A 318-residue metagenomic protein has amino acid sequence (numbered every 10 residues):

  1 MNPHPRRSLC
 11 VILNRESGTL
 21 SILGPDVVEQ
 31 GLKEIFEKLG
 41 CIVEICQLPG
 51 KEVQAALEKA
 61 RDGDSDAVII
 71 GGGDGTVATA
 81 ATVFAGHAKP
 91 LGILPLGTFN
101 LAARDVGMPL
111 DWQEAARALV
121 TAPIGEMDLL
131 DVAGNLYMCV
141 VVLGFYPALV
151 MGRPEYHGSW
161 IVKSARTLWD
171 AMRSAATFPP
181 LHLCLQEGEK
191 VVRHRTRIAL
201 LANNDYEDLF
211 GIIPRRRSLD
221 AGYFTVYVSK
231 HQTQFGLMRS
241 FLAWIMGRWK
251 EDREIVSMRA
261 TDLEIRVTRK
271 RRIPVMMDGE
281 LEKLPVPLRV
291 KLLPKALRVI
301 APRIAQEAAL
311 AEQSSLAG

Functional and structural regions predicted by a protein language model:
M1-V68, A78, T82, Q306 (+1 more regions): ATP/NTP phosphate-donor binding region
I12-N14, L94, L201, S229: Short hydrophobic segments within beta-strands
R15, G71-G73, L96: Glycine-rich beta-strand-to-loop/alpha-helix junction loops that act as flexible
S21, Q30-K33, K38-L39, C46-L48 (+2 more regions): Catalytic core of DAGKc-family lipid kinases
I22, E187, R193, S218 (+1 more regions): ATP/nucleoside-binding phosphotransfer catalytic cores, i.e., glycine-rich phosphate-binding loops
D74, A199: Short conserved active-site loop signatures built around small residues
V142, L200-R215, L281: Glycine-rich phosphate/pyrophosphate-binding beta-alpha loops
Y146, H157-H182, G211, T225-I255: Alpha-helical membrane-targeting segments
